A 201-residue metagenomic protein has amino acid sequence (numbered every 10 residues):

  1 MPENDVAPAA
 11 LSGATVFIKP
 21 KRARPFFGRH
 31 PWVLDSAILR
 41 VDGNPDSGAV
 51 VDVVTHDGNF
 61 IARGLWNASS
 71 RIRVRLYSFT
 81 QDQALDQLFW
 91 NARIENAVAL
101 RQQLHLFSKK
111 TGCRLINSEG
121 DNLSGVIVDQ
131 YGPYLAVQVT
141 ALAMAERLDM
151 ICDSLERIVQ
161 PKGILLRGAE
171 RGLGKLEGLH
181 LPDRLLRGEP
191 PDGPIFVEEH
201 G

Functional and structural regions predicted by a protein language model:
M1-G132, D183-L185, D192-P194: Non-catalytic accessory regions of SAM-dependent methyltransferases
V51, Y134-A136, K162-I164: Structural motif
L65, T140, A169: Surface loops and adjacent helix of pleckstrin homology
A68, V137, D153: Short, electropositive, low-hydrophobicity segments enriched in small/polar residues
L85-D86, A145-D149: Short, conserved charged micro-motifs
I116-D129, L148-G201: Non-catalytic substrate-recognition/targeting regions of SAM-dependent transferases
G132-A145: A short interface-forming secondary-structure element
